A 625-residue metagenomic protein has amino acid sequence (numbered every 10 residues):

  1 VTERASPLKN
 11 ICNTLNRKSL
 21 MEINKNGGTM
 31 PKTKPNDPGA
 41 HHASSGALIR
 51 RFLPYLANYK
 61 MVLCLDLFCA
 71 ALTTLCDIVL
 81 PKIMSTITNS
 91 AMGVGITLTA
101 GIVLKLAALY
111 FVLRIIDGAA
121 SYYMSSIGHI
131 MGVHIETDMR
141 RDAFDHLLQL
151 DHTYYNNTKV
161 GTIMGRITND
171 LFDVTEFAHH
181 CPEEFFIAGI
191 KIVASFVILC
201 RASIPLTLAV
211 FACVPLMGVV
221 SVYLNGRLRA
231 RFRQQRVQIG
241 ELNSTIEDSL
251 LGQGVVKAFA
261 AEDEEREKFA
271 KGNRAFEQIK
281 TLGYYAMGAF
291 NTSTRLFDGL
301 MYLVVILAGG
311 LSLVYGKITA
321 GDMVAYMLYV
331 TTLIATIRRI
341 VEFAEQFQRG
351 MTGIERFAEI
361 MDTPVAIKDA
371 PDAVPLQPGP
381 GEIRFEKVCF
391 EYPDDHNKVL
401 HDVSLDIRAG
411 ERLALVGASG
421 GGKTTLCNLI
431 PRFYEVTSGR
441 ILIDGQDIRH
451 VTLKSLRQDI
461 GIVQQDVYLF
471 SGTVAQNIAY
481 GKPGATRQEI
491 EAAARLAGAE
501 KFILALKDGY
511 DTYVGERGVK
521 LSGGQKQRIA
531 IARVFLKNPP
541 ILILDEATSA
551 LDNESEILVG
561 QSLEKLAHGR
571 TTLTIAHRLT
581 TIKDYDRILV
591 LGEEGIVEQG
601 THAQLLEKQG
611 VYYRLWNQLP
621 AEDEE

Functional and structural regions predicted by a protein language model:
A5, N16-S19, D369, L376-E625: ABC-type nucleotide-binding domain
C12-N24, L63-A120, C200-P205, G316-A320: Transmembrane helix-loop-helix hairpins at lipid-water interfaces of multipass membrane proteins, especially the type-1
P31-H42, V133, R141-G165, N169-L171 (+5 more regions): Short intracellular "coupling" helices and adjacent cytoplasmic loop segments at the cytosolic face of multi-pass
L48, L56, M124, G128-G132 (+2 more regions): Juxtamembrane loop-to-helix connectors within ABC transporter transmembrane domains
N58, V62-L75, T86, Y110 (+3 more regions): Transmembrane helices of ABC transporter permease
M61, H152-T153, N169-A178, P182 (+10 more regions): An intracellular "coupling" helix at the cytosolic face of ABC transporter transmembrane type-1 domains
L67, A71-K82, F111-Y122, V174-F177 (+6 more regions): Hydrophobic alpha-helical transmembrane bundles that constitute the permease/transmembrane domains of multi-pass
G93-G95, T99-A108, I198-A212, L282-E355 (+1 more regions): Helix-loop-helix
